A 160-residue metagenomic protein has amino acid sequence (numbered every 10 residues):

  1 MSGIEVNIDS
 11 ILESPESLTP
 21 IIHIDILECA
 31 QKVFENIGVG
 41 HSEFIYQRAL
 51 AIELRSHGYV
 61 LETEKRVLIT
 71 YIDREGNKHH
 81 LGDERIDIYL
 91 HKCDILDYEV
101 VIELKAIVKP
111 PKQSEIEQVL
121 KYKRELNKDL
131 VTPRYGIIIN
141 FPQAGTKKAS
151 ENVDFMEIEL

Functional and structural regions predicted by a protein language model:
S2-Y59, L130: Solvent-exposed, charged helical/coil patches that constitute nucleic-acid or partner-interaction surfaces
G3, N7, T19-D25, D73 (+4 more regions): Serine/threonine-rich low-complexity intrinsically disordered regions
H23, Q31, H41, K65 (+5 more regions): Functionally constrained cores in energy, signaling, and assembly domains
E35, V39-E99, K147-L160: Active-site metal-binding core of divalent-cation-utilizing nuclease and nuclease-like domains
I95-L160: Nucleic-acid nuclease catalytic cores
